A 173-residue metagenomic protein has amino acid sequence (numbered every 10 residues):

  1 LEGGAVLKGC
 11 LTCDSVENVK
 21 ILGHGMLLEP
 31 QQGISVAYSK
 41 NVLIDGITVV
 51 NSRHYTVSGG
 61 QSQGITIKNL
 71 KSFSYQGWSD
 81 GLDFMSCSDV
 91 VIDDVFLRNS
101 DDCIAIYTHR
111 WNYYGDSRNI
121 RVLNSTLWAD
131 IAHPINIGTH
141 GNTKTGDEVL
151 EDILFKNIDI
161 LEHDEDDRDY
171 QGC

Functional and structural regions predicted by a protein language model:
L1, V6-L22, L28-V42, R53-S62 (+1 more regions): Extracellular beta-strand-rich solenoid/capping regions of secreted or surface-exposed proteins that bind or remodel
L1-E2, V19-G23, V42-G46, I65-N69 (+3 more regions): All-beta strand scaffolds that present successive hydrophobic residues in beta-strands
C10, G33, Y55-T56, S79-G81 (+4 more regions): Structural detector of coil-to-beta-strand junctions
L28-E29, V50-N51, S74, N99 (+4 more regions): Residues in short coils/turns that link rungs of repeat/solenoid architectures in beta-rich domains
Q31, N41, Y107, I137-G138: Asp-box/BNR beta-propeller blade signature and adjacent active/binding-site loops in extracellular glycan-interacting
S62, C87, D102, Y107-H109 (+2 more regions): Active-site beta-loop-alpha junctions enriched in small/polar residues
Y75, S79-D101, A105-R118: Solenoidal tandem-repeat scaffolds enriched in leucines and small polar residues
L123, I135-C173: A glycine- and small/hydrophobic-rich beta-loop-beta segment that serves as a flexible "lid/hinge" or phosphate-binding
